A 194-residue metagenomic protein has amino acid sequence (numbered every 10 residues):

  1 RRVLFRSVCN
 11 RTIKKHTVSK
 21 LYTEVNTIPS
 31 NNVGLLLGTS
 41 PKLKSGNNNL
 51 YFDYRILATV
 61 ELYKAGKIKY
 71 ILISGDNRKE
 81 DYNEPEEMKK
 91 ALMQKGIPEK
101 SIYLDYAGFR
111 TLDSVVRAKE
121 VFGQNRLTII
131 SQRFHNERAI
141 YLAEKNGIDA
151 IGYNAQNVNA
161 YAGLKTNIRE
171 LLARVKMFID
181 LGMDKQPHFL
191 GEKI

Functional and structural regions predicted by a protein language model:
V3-L4: Short, small-residue-biased leader/transition segments that mark boundaries at the very start of proteins
R11-N167: A structural signal for short, hydrophobic/glycine-enriched beta-strand patches
L164-Q186: A transmembrane-helix-recognition feature enriched in membrane-embedded lipid enzymes and envelope glyco-/phospholipid
K185-I194: Short linear elements at protein peripheries
